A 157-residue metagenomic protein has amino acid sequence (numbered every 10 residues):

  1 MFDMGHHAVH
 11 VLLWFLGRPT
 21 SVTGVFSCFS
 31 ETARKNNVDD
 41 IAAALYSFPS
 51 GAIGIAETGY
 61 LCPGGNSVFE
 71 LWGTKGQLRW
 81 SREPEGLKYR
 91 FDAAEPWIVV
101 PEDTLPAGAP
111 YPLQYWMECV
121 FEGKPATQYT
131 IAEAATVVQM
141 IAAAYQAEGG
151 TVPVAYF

Functional and structural regions predicted by a protein language model:
M1-I53, Y60-G64, A132-T136: Rossmann-like dinucleotide-binding domain that binds NAD(P)(H)
D3, V22, L71-T74, F121: Short glycine/serine/threonine-biased micro-segments
A8-V9, P110-W116, V138-I141: A general structural signal for well-ordered alpha-helical segments in protein cores
L13, M117-E118: Solvent-exposed, non-membrane alpha-helical residues enriched in polar/charged side chains
G17-G24, I53, G76, P125 (+2 more regions): Generic structural signal for secondary-structure transition and capping sites
S21, V68, P153: A residue-level signal for beta-strand positions that form part of recognition/binding surfaces within mature
C28, T32-D39, P49-Q114, T127: NAD(P)-dinucleotide binding in Rossmann-like oxidoreductases
E118-F157: C-terminal helix-rich "cap/oligomerization" subdomain common to oxidoreductases
